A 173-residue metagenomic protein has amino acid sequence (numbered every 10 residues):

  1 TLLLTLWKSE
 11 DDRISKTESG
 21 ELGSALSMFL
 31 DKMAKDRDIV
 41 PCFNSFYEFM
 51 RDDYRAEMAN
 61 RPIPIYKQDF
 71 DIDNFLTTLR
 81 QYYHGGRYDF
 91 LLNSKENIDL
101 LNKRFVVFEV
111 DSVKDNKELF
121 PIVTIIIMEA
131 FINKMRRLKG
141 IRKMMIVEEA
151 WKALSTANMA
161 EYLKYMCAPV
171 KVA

Functional and structural regions predicted by a protein language model:
T1-A34, N102-N133, R137: P-loop NTPase catalytic phosphate-binding loop
T1-D89: Helical/strand "switch-coupling" subdomains that flank nucleotide/phosphate-binding cores, especially in P-loop NTPases
Q68-V110, K114-A130, E161-Y162: Flexible, glycine/threonine-enriched loop-and-boundary segments that flank and lead into catalytic domains of large
D111-A173: Conserved P-loop NTPase motor cores
